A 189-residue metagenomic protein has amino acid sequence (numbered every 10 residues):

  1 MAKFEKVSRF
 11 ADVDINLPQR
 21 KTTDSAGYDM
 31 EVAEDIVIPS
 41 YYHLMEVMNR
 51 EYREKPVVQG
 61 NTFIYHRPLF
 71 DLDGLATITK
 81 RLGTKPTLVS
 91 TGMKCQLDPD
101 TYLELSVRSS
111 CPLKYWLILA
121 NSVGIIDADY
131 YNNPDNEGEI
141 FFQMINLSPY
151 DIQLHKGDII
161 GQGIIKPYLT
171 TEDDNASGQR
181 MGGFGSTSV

Functional and structural regions predicted by a protein language model:
M1-V189: DUTPase catalytic domain/fold
